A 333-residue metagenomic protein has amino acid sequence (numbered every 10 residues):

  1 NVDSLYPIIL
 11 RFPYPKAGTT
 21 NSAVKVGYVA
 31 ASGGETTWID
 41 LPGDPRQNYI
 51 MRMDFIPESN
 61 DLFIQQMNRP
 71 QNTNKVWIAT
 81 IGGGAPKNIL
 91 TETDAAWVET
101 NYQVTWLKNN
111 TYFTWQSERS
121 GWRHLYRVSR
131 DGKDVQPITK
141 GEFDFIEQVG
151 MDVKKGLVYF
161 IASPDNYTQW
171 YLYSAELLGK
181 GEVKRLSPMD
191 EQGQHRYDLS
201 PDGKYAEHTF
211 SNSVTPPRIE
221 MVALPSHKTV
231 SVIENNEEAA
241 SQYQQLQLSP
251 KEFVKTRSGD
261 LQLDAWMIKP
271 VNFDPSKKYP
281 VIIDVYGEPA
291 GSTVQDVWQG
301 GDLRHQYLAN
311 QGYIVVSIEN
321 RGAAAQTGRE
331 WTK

Functional and structural regions predicted by a protein language model:
N1, S59, S187-P188, Q194-K333: Serine-hydrolase catalytic core recognition
N1-Y205, S211-P217, M221-V222, H227: Beta-propeller folds
